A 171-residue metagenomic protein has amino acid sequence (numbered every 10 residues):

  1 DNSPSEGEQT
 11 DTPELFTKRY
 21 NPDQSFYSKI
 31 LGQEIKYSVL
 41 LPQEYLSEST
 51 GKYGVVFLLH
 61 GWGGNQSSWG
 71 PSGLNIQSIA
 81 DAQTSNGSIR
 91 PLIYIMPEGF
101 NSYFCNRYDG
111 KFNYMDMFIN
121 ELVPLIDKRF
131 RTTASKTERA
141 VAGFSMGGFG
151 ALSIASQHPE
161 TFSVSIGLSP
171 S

Functional and structural regions predicted by a protein language model:
D1-S171: Non-catalytic cap/lid and distal C-terminal segments of serine-dependent acyl enzymes
